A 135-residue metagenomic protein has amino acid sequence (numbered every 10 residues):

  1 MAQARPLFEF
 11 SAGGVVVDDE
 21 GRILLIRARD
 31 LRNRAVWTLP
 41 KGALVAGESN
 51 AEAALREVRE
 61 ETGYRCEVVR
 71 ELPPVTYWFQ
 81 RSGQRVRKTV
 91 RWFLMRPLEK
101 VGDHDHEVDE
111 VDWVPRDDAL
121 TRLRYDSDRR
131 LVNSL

Functional and structural regions predicted by a protein language model:
M1-L39: N-terminal strand-loop-strand
L44-R130: Unchanged
